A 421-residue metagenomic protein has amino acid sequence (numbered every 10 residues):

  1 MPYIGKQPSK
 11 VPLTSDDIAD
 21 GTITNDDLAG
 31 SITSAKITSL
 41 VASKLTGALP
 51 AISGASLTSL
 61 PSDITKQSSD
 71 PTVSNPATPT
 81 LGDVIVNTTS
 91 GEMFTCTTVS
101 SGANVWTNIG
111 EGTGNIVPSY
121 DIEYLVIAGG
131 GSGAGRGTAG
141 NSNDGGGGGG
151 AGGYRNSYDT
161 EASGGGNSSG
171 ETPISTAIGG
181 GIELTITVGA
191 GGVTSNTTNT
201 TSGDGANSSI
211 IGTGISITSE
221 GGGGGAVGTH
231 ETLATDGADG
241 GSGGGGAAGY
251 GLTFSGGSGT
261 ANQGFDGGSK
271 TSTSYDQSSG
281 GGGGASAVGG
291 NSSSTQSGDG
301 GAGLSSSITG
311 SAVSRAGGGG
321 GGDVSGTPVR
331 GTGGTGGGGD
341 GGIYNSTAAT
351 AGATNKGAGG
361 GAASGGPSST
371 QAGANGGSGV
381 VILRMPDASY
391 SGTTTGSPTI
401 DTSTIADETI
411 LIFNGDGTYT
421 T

Functional and structural regions predicted by a protein language model:
M1-T65: Fibrous stalk/shaft segments of extracellular and virion attachment machinery
K6, G21, T80-G82, G181 (+2 more regions): Glycine-centered loop/turn motifs
V11, S59-D63, I109-D121, D387-A388: Short domain-boundary/entry signatures in modular proteins, especially in secreted/extracellular architectures
I37, P76, S175-T176: Hydrophobic core positions of the immunoglobulin-like beta-sandwich fold
S59-S90, G110-T113: Extracellular/surface-exposed low-complexity repeats and stalk/linker segments enriched in Gly/Pro and small polar
S74-T97, S314-R315, N355-K356, I382 (+1 more regions): Short hydrophobic/aromatic-rich beta-strand motifs
T95-N115: Tryptophan-rich substrate-binding surfaces of secreted polymer-degrading and adhesive proteins
G102, T113, Y120-T421: Low-complexity, glycine/proline-biased repetitive segments and flexible coils/loops
